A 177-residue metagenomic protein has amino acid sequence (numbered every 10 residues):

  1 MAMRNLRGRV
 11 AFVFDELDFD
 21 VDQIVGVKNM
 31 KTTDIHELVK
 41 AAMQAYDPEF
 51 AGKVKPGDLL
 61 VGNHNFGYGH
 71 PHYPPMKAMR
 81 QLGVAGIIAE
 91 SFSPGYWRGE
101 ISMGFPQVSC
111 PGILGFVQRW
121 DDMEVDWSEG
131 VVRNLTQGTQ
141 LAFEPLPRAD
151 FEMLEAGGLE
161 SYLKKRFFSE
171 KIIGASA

Functional and structural regions predicted by a protein language model:
M1-F19, Q23-V27, S161-A177: N-terminal, positively charged, Ser/Thr/Ala/Gly-biased leader segments that form transit/presequence-like amphipathic
R7, F66-Y68, A156-G157: Short glycine-rich loop/turn motifs that provide flexible caps or phosphate-binding loops at active sites
V10-V13, A42, F143: Generic structural hydrophobic/aromatic packing signal, biased to beta-strands
F14-D15, N63, T136: Pocket-edge structural micro-motifs
F19, I24-E129: Feature captures the catalytic cores and cofactor-binding loops of soluble hydro-lyases/lyases that act on carboxylate
G99-A177: Acidic, glycine-rich flexible loop/linker segments
